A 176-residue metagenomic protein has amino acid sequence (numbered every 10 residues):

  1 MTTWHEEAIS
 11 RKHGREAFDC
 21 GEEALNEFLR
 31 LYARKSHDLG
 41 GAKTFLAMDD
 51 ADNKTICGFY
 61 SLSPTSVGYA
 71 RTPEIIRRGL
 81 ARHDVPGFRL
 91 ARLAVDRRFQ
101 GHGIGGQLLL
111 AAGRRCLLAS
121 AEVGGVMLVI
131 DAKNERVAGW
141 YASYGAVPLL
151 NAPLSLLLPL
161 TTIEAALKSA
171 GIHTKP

Functional and structural regions predicted by a protein language model:
M1-K35, L39, T55: Short amphipathic alpha-helix that is part of the acyltransferase structural core
T44-D50: Cytosolic beta-strand hydrophobic patch enriched in CBS
C57-G58, L150: A structural microfeature
F59-R92: Conserved acyl-donor/pantetheine-binding loop and adjacent beta-alpha core of acyl/acetyltransferases and related
G101-R115: Conserved acetyl-CoA-binding loop-helix of GNAT-fold acetyltransferases
L109, N134-V137, P153-L160: Short glycine/proline-centered loop/turn elements that form peptide/ligand docking sites
L117-L118, V123-N151: Conserved active-site alpha-helix within GNAT-family acetyltransferase domains
